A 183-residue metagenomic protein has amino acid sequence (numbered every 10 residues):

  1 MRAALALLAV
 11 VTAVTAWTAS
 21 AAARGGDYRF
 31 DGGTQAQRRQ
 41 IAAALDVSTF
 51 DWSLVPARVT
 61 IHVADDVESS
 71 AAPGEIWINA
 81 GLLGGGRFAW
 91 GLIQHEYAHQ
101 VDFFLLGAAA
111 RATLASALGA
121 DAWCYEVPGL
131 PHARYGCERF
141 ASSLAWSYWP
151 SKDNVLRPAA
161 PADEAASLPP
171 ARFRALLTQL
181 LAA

Functional and structural regions predicted by a protein language model:
M1-L5: N-terminal Sec-pathway targeting helices
A6-A16: Bacterial N-terminal signal peptides
A21-G74, Y135: Auxiliary, metal-adjacent structural segments of Zn-dependent hydrolase domains
D31-A42, L83-L92, P131-R139, S167: Soluble non-cytosolic domains of exported or imported proteins
R38-L45, P73, Q94, E138 (+2 more regions): Extracytoplasmic/secreted envelope proteins and their assembly/folding machinery, especially bacterial periplasmic
R58-I93, Y97, F103: Active-site scaffold of zinc-dependent metalloenzymes
Y97-L114: Catalytic Zn2+-binding segment of zinc metalloproteases
S116-A183: Metalloprotease/metallohydrolase-associated module, dominated by Zn2+-dependent proteases
